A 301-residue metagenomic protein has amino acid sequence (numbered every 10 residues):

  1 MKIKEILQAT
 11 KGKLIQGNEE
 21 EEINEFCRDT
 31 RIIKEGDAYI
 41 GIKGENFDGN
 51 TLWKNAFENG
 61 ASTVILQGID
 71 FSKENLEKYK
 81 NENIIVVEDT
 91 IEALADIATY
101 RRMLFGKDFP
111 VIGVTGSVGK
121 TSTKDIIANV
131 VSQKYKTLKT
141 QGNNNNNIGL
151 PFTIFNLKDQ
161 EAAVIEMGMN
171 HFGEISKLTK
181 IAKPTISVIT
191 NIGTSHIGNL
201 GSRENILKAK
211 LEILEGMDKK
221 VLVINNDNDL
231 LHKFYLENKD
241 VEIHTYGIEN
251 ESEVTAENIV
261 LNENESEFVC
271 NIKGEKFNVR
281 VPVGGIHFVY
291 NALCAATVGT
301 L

Functional and structural regions predicted by a protein language model:
K2-G113, S122-Q133, N278-R280: Short, basic phosphate-binding NTP loop
L7, E92-N226, L231-V241, T300: Phosphate-binding loop of NTP-binding sites
N18, E88, Q141, Y246-E249 (+1 more regions): Residues at the C-termini of beta-strands that transition into short coil/loop
R28-D29, G41-K43, T140-Q141, I165-E166 (+2 more regions): Thr-Gly-centered strand-to-loop micro-motif
T30, M167, G274-K276: Residue-level detection of beta-strand-connecting loop/turn positions
K34-E35, K158, D218, L293: Residue-level recognition of short, solvent-exposed, well-ordered loop/turn junctions that link secondary-structure
F47, E88, S117, N144 (+3 more regions): Short, surface-exposed acidic/glycine-rich loop or hinge patches that mediate macromolecular interfaces
D70-E77, V188-L301: Acidic, Mg2+-coordinating active-site environments of NTP-dependent enzymes
